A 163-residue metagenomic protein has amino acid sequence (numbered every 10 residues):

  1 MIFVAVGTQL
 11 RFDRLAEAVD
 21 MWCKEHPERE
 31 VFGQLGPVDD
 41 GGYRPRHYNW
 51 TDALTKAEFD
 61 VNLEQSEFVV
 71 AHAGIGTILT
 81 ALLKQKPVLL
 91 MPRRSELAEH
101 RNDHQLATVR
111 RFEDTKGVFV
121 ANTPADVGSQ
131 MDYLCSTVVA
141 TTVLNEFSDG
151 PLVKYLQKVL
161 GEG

Functional and structural regions predicted by a protein language model:
M1-G163: Nucleotide-activated sugar donor-binding and catalytic core shared by glycosyltransferases and related lipid-linked
